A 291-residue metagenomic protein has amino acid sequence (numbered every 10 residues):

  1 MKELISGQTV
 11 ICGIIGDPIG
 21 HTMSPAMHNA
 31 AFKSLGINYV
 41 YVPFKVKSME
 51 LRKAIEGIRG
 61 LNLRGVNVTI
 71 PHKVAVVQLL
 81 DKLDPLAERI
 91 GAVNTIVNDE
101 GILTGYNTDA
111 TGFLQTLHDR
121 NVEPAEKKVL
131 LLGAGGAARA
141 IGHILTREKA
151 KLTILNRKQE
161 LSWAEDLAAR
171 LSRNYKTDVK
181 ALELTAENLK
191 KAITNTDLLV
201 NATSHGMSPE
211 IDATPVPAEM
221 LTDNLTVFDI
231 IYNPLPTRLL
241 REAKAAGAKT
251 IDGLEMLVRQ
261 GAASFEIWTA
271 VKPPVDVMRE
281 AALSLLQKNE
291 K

Functional and structural regions predicted by a protein language model:
E3-V122, P236: Phosphate/diphosphate ligand-binding glycine-rich loop within oxidoreductases
I11, K128, A150-T153, D178: Residues at the starts of beta-strands that form the adenosine-phosphate
G16, G105-N107, E126-T146, N156: Glycine-rich adenosine-cofactor-binding loop
V122-K128, L221-D223: Short helix-loop-beta connector
R147-L152, A245-K249: Conserved S-adenosyl-L-methionine
A150-Y175: NAD(P)-binding Rossmann-fold cofactor-contacting core
K176-T250: Rossmann-like adenosine-cofactor binding region
T226, I230-K291: Adenosine-phosphate binding glycine-rich loop
